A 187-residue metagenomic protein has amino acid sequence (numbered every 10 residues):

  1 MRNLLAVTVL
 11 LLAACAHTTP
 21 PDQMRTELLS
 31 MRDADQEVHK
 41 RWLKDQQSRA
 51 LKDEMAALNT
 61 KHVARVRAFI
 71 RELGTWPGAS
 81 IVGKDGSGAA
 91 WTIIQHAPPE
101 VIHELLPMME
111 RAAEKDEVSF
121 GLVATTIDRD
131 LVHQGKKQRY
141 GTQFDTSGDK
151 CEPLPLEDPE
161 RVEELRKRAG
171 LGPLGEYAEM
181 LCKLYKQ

Functional and structural regions predicted by a protein language model:
M1-L4: Positively charged n-region of N-terminal signal peptides that target proteins for export
A6-V9: Sec-dependent N-terminal signal peptides
A13-A14: C-terminal motif of bacterial Sec signal peptides marking the signal peptidase cleavage site
T18-G135: N-terminal helix-rich structural modules
Q47-E54, D145, D149-L154: Extended, non-catalytic structural segments that build the interaction scaffolds of large macromolecular assemblies
A124, D128-V132, Y140, D149-K186: Amphipathic alpha-helical packing elements
G135, Q143-D145: Anionic, Ser/Thr-rich low-complexity intrinsically disordered regions
